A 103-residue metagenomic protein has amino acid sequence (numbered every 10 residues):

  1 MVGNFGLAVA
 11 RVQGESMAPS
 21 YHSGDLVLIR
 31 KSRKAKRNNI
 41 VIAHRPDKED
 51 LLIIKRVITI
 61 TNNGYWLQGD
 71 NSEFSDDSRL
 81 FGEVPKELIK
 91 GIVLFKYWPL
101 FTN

Functional and structural regions predicted by a protein language model:
M1-N103: Extended hydrophobic leader/signal-anchor segments used for secretion and membrane insertion
